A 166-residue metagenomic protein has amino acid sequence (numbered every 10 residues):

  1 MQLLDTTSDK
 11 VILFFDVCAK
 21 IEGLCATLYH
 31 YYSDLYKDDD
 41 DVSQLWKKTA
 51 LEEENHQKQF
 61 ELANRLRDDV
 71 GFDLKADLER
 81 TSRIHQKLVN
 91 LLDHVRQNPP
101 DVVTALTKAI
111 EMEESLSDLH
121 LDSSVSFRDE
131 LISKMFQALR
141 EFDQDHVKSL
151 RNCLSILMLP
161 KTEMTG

Functional and structural regions predicted by a protein language model:
M1-G166: Non-heme di-metal
